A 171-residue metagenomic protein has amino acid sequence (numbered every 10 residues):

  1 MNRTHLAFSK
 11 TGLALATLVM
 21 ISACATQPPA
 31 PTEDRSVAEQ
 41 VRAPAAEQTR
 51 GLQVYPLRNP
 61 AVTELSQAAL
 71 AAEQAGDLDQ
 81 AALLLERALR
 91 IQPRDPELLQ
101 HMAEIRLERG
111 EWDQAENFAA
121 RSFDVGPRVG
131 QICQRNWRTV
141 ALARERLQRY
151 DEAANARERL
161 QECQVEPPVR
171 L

Functional and structural regions predicted by a protein language model:
L18-A45, L171: Bacterial Sec signal peptide processing site at the extreme N-terminus
Y55-L83: Alpha-helical segment of the N-proximal tetratricopeptide repeat
L98, I132, N136, V169-R170: TPR alpha-solenoid repeat register
